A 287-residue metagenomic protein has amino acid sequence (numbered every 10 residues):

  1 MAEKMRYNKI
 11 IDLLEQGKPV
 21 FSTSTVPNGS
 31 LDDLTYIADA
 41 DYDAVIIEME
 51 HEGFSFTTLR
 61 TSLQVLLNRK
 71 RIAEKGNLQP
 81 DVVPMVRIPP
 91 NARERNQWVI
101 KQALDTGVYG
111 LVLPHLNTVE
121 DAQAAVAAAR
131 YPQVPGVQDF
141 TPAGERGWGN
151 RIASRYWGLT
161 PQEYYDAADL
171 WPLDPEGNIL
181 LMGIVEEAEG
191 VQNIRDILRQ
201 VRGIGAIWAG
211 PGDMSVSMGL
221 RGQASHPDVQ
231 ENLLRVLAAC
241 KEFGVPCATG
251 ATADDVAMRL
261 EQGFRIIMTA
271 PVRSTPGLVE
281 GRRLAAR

Functional and structural regions predicted by a protein language model:
M1-R287: Expand to "…catalyze enediolate/carbanion chemistry for C-C bond making/breaking, isomerization, decarboxylation
